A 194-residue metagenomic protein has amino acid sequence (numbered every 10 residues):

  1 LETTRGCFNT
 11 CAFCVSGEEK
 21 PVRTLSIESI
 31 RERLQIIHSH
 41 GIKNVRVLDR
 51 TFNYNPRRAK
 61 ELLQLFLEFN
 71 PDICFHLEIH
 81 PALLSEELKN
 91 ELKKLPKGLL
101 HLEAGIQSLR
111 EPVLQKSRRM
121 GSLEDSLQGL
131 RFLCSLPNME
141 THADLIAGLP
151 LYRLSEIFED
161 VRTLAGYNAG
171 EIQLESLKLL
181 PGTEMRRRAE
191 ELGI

Functional and structural regions predicted by a protein language model:
L1-S135, A147: Radical SAM [4Fe-4S] cluster-binding motif and immediate context
N9, P56-R57, I106, P112-S117 (+2 more regions): Flexible glycine/acidic-rich beta-alpha junction loops that bind and position SAM and/or redox cofactors in anaerobic
K43, G98-L100, M139, G170 (+1 more regions): Short acidic/polar active-site loop segments enriched in Thr and Asp
L88-L92, P150-G166: Catalytic cores of alpha/beta
H142-A143: C-terminal EAL-domain catalytic cores of bacterial cyclic di-GMP phosphodiesterases
